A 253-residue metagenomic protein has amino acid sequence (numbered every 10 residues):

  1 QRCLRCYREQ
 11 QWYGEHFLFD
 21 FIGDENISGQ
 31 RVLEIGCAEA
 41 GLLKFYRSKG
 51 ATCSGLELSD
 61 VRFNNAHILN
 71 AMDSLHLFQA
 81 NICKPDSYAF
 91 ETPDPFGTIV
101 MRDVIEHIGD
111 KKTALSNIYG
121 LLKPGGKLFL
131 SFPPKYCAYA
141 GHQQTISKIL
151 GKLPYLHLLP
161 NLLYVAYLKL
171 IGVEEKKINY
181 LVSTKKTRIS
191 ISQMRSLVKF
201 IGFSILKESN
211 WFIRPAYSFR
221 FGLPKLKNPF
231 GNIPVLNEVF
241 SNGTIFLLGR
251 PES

Functional and structural regions predicted by a protein language model:
Q1-D94, T98, L115, N210-P215 (+2 more regions): Conserved N-terminal segment of class I S-adenosyl-L-methionine
R2, Y7, F21-D24, F45-Y46 (+7 more regions): Low-complexity, intrinsically disordered/propeptide-like segments
I27, G109, K123: Short conserved AdoMet
K84, E106, C137: Active-site micro-motifs of SAM-dependent methyltransferase domains
M101-V104: A short beta-strand submotif of the Rossmann-like class I SAM-dependent methyltransferase core that lines
G109-N117, K127-L247: S-adenosyl-L-methionine-dependent methyltransferase catalytic module, highlighting the catalytic core
G120: Basic phosphate/pyrophosphate-binding loop/patch that engages nucleotide-derived ligands
